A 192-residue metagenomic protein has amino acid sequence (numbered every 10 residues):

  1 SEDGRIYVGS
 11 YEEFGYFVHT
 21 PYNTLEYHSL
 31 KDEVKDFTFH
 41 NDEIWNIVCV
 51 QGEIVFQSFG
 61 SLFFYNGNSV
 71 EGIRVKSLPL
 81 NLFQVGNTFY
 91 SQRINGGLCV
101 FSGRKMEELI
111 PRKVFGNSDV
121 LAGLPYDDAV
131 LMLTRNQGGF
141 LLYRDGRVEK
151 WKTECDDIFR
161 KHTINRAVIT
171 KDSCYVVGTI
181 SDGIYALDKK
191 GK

Functional and structural regions predicted by a protein language model:
S1-K192: Carboxylate-rich, polar loop motifs that coordinate divalent cations or form catalytic acidic clusters
